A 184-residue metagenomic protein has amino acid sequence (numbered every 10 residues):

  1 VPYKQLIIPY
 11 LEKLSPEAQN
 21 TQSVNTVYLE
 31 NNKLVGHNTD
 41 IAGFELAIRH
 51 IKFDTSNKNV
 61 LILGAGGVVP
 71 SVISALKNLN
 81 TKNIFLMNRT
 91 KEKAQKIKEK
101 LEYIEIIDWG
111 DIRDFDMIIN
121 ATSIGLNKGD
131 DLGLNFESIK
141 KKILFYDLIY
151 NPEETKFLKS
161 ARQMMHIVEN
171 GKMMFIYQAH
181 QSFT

Functional and structural regions predicted by a protein language model:
V1-I51: Phosphate/diphosphate ligand-binding glycine-rich loop within oxidoreductases
V1-I8, G66-V68, S123-L126, N151: Short glycine-rich anion-binding loops that position phosphate/pyrophosphate groups of nucleotides and phosphorylated
E30, F53-K58, K140-K141: Short helix-loop-beta connector
N38, I48, N57-K77, T81 (+1 more regions): Glycine-rich adenosine-cofactor-binding loop
L46, N151, I167-T184: Active-site capping/gating segments
N78-N83, Q163-I167: Conserved S-adenosyl-L-methionine
L79-K100: NAD(P)-binding Rossmann-fold cofactor-contacting core
E102-E169: Rossmann-like adenosine-cofactor binding region
